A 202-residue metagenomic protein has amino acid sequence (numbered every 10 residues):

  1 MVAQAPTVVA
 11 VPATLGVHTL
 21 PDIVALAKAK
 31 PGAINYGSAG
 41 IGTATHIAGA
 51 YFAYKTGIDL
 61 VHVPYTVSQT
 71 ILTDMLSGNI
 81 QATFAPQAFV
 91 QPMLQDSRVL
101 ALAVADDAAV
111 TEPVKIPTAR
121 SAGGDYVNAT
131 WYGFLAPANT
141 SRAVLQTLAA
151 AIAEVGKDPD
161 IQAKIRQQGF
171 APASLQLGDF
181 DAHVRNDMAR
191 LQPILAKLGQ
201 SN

Functional and structural regions predicted by a protein language model:
M1-T70, A119, W131-K164: Hinge/capping helix and adjacent helix->loop/strand transition within the periplasmic-binding protein
A3, T19, P64, G78-N79 (+5 more regions): Conserved functional loop/turn residues at catalytic and ligand-binding sites
A13, Q87-A88, D106-D107, A138: Short secondary-structure boundary segments
K30-I34, I58, L76-T83, R98-L100 (+1 more regions): Alpha-to-beta junction loops
Y51-K55, Q69-T83, A88-D96, R185: Short helices/loops that flank or line small-molecule/ion binding pockets
Y54-I58, Q95, R142-N202: An extracytoplasmic/periplasmic, membrane-proximal ligand-sensing/linker region
I58-D59, M93-V104, T111-A122: Ligand-binding "clamshell"
Y65, F84-P86, V104, L175: Short beta-strand and adjacent tight-turn residues that come in two discontinuous sequence segments and form the edges
